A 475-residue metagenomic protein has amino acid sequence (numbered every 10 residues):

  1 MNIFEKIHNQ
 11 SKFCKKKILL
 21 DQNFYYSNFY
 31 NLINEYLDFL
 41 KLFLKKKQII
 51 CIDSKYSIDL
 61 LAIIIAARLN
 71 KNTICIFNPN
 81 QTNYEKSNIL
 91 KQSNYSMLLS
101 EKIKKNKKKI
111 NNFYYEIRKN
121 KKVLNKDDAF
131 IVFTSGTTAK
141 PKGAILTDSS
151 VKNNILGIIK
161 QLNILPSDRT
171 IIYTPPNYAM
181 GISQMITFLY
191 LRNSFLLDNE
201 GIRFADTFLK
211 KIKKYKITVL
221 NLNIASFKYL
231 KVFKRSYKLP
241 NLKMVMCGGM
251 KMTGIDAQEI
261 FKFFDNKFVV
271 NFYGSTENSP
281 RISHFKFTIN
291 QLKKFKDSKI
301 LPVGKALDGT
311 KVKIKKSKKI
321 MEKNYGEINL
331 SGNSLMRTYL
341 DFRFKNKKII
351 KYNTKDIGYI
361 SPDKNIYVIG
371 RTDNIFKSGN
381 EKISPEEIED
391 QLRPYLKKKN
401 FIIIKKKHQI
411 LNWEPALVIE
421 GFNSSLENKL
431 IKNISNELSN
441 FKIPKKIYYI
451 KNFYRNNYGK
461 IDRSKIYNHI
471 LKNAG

Functional and structural regions predicted by a protein language model:
I3, S11-K12, Y115-F133, A139-K140 (+1 more regions): Conserved pre-ATP/AMP-binding loop-to-beta segment of ANL
Y25-Y26, A129-L156: Conserved AMP-binding A3 loop
D38-N80, Y173-T174, K382: Conserved AMP-binding/adenylate-forming
I52, G332, K355-K442: AMP-binding/adenylate-forming catalytic core of the ANL superfamily
K152-R169, N177-T218: Conserved AMP-binding/adenylation subdomain of ANL enzymes
I217-L222, K231-D297: Gly/Ser/Thr-rich phosphate-binding loop
P302-G309, K318-K348, E381-I383: Conserved ATP/PPi-binding loop(s) of AMP-dependent carboxylate-activating enzymes
L438-K460: AMP-binding/adenylate-forming catalytic domain of the ANL superfamily
